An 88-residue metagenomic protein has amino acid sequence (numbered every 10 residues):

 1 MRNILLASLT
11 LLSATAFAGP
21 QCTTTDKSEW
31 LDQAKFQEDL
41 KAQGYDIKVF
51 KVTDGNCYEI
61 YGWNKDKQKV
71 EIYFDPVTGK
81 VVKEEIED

Functional and structural regions predicted by a protein language model:
M1-A18: Classic N-terminal secretory signal peptides
T23-I47: Short, non-transmembrane alpha-helical segments in secretory-pathway proteins
A42-Y45, G55, K67-K69: Extracytoplasmic
V49, E71-Y73: Short, surface-exposed charged micro-motifs
V52-I60: Surface-exposed aromatic
I60-Y61, E71, G79: Conserved histidines in hydrophobic membrane contexts and catalytic metal-binding motifs
N64, D75-P76: Short, acidic, Ser/Thr-enriched surface-loop or helix-capping motifs
V77-D88: Short, low-complexity, Pro/Ser/Thr/Gly-rich segments in the mature regions of secreted, periplasmic
